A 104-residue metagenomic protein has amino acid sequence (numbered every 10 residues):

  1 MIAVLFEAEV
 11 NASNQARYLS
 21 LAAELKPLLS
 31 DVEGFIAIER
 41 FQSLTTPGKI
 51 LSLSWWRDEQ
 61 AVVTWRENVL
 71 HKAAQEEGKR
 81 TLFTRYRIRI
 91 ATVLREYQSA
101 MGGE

Functional and structural regions predicted by a protein language model:
M1-I50, R57-E67, F83-E104: Short S/T/G/P-rich N-terminal loop/turn motif that feeds into the first structured element of a domain
K79-R80: Short secondary-structure boundary/capping segments
